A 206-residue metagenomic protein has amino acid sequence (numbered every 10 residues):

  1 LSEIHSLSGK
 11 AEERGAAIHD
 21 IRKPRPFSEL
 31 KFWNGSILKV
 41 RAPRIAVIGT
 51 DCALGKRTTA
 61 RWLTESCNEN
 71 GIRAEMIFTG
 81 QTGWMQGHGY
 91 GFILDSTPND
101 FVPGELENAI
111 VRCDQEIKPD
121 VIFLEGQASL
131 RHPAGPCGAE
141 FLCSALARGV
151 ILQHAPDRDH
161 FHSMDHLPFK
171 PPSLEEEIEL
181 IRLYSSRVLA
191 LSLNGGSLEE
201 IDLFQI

Functional and structural regions predicted by a protein language model:
L1, A46-L54, I93-T97: Flexible, glycine/proline-enriched loop segments at strand-loop-helix junctions that form or flank small-ligand binding
L1-S2, I21-R22, R73-T82: A short glycine-rich beta-strand->turn/loop micro-motif centered on a GG-aromatic cluster
S2-V40, P103-Q115, V121-I206: Conserved catalytic-core segment of NTP-binding enzymes
K31-A74: Walker A (P-loop) phosphate-binding motif
A53-R61, M85-Q86, G126, L130-G135: Short glycine/serine/threonine-rich phosphate/pyrophosphate-binding segments that cradle anionic phosphate groups
G71-R73, I77, T97-C113: Phosphate-binding loop that captures ATP/GTP phosphates
M76-F78, I93-D95, Q127-A128: A structural signal for small-residue-enriched, beta-sheet-centric alpha/beta enzyme cores and oligomeric scaffold folds
T82-F101: P-loop NTPase switch/communication element
